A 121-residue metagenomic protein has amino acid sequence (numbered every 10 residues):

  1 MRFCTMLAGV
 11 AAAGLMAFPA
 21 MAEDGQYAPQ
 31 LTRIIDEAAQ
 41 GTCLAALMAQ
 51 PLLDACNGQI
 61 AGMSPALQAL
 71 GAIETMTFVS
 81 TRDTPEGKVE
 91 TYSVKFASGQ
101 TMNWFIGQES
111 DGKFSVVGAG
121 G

Functional and structural regions predicted by a protein language model:
F3-C4, G9, A13, A17-E37: Short, low-complexity N-terminal intrinsically disordered segments enriched in polar/charged residues
C4, G14, L70, T84-E86 (+1 more regions): A generic structural signal for short, solvent-exposed coil/turn residues that cap or connect secondary-structure
M21, T42-C43, F105: Generic detector of isolated residues embedded in canonical secondary-structure elements
E23-Y27, I35-Q40, L52-A55, Q59 (+2 more regions): Extracytoplasmic/periplasmic, Sec-exported soluble proteins
A39-E86: Short solvent-exposed beta->alpha transition segments
D83-G121: Exposed beta-sheet edge and beta->alpha loop/turn motif
